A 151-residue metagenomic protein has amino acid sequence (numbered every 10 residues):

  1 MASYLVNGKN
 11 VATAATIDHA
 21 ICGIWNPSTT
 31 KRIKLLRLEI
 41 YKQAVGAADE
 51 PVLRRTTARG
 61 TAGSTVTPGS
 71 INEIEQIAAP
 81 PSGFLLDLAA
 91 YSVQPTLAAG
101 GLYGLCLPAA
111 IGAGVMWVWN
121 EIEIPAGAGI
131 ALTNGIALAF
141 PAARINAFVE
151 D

Functional and structural regions predicted by a protein language model:
M1-D151: Surface-exposed, low-hydrophobicity beta-strand/loop segments enriched in small/polar/acidic residues
